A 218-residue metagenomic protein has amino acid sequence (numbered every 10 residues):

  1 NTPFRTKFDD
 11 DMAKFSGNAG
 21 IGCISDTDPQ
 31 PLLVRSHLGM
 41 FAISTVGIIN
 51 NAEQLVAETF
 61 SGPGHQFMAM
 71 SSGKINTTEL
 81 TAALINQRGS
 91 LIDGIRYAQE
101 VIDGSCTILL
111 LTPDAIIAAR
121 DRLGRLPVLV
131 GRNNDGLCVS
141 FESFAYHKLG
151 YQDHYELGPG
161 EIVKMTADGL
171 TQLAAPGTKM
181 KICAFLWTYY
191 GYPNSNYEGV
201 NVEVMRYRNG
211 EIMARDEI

Functional and structural regions predicted by a protein language model:
N1-P159, K164-I218: Conserved short alpha-helical segments that host acidic/polar catalytic motifs at enzyme active sites
